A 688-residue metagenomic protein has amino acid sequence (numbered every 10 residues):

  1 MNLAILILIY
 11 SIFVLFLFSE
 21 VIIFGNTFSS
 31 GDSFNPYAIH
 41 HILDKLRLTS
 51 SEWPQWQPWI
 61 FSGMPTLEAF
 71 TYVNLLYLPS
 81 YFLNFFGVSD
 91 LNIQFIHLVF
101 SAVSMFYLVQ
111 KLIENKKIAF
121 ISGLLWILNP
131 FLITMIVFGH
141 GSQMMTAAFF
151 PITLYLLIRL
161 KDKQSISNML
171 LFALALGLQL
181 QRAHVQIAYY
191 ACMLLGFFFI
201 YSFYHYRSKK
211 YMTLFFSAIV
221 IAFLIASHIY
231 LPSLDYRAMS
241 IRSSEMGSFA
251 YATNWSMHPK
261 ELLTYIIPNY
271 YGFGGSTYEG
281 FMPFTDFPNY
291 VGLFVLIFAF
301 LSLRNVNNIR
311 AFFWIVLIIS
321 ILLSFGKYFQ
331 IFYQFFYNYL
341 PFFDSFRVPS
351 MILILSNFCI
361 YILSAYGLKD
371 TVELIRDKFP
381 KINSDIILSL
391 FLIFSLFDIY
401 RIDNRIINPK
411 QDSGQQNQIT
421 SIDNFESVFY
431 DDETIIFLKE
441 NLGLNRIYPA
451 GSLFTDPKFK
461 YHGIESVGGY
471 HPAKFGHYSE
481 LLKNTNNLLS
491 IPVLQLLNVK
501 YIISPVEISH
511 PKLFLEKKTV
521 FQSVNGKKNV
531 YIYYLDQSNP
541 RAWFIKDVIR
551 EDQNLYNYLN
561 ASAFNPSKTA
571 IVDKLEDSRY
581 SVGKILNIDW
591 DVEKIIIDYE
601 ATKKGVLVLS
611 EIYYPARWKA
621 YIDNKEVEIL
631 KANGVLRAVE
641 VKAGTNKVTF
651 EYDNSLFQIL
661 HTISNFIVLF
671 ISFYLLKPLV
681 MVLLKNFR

Functional and structural regions predicted by a protein language model:
M1-E20, L214-I219, D385-L392, L669-R688: Start-transfer (signal-anchor) and selected internal transmembrane alpha helices of multi-pass inner/ER membrane
N2-L67, L234-S240, G247, I297 (+4 more regions): Hydrophobic alpha-helical membrane-insertion signals
Y10, V99-K111, K117-F203, F215-S233 (+1 more regions): Membrane-embedded helix bundles of polyisoprenyl
F13-M105, L124-A147, A238, A250-V291 (+5 more regions): Membrane-interface coil-to-helix junctions
S101-V109, F149-K161, M193-I200, L296-L303 (+3 more regions): Transmembrane alpha-helical segments
H205-F215, P288, F298-I331, D377-I386 (+1 more regions): Membrane-interface helix-loop-helix junctions at transmembrane boundaries of multi-pass membrane enzymes, predominantly
I297, G468, S567-F687: Active-site-proximal, structured, solvent-exposed surfaces of multi-pass membrane proteins that position macromolecular
I393, D398-S581, I596, T602: Extracytoplasmic
